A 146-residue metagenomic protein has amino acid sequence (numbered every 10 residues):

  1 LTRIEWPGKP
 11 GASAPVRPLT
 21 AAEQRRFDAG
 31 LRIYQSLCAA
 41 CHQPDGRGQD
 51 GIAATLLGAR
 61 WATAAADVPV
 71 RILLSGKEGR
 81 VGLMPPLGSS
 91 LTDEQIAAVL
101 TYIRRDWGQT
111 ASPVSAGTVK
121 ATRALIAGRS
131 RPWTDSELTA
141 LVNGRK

Functional and structural regions predicted by a protein language model:
L1-R26, L31-R32, S36, P86-L87 (+1 more regions): Flexible coil segments in periplasmic/lumen-exposed cytochrome c-class electron-transfer proteins
E23-Q49, W61-S75: Sequence/structural segment immediately N-terminal to covalent heme-attachment motifs in c-type and related
A40, T55-R71, S75, G79-A97 (+1 more regions): Electron-transfer interface patches adjacent to heme c in soluble/periplasmic c-type cytochromes and di-/multiheme
D50-A54: Short acidic, glycine/proline-rich loop/turn micro-motifs
